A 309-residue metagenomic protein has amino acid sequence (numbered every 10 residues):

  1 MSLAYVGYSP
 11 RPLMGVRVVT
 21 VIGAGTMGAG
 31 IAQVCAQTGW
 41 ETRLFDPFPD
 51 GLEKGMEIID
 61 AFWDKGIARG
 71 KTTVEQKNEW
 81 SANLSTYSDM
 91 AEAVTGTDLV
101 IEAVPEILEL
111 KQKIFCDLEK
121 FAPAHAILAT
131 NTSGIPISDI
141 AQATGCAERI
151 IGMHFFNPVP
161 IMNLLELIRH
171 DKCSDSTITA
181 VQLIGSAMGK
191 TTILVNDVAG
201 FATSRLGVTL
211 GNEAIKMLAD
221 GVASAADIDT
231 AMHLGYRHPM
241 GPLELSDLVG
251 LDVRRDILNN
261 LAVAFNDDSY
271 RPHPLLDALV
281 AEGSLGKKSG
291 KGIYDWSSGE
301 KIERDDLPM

Functional and structural regions predicted by a protein language model:
S2-K65: NAD(P)+-binding Rossmann beta1-loop-alpha1 motif at the extreme N-terminus of oxidoreductases
S2-L13, T179, S186-D197, A219-D220 (+1 more regions): NAD(P)-dependent Rossmann-like dehydrogenase/reductase catalytic/cofactor-binding core
Y5-V6, Q33, Q37, L44 (+3 more regions): Amphipathic alpha-helical segments at domain termini/boundaries
Q37-T38, P158-I168, H238-M240, N259: Acidic/polar active-site rim loop that often engages polyanionic ligands
D50-G51, K65-L128, I135: Rossmann-like NAD(P)-binding element
I127-D197, F201-R205: Rossmann-fold dinucleotide-binding core
